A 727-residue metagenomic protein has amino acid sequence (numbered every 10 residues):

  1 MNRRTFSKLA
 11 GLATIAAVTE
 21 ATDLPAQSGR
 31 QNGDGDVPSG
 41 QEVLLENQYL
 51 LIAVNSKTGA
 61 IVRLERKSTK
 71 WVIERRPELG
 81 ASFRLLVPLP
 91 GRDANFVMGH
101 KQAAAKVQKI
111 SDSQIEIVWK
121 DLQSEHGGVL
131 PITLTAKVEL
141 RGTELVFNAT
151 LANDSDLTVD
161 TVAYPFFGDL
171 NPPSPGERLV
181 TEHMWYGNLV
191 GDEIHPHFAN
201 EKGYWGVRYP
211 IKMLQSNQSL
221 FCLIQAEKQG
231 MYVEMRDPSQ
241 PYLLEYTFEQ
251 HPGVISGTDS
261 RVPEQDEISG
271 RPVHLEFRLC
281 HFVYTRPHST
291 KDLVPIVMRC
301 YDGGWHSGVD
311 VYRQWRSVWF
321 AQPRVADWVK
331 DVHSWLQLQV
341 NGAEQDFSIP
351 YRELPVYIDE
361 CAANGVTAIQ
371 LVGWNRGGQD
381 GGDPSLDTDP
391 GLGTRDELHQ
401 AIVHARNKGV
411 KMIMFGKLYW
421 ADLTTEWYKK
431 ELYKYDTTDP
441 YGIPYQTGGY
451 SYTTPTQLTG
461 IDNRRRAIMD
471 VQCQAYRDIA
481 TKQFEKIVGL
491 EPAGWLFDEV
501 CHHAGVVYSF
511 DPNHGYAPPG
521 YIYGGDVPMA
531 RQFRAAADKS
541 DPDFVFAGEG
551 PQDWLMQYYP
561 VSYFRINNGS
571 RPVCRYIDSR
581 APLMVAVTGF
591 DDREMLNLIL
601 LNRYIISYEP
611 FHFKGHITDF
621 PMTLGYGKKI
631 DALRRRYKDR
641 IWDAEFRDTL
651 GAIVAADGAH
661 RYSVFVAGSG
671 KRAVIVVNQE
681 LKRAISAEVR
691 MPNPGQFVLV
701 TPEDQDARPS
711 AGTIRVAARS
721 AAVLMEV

Functional and structural regions predicted by a protein language model:
T5-P25: N-terminal export signals
D34-E46, L50-L51, W71-I110, Q114-S124 (+4 more regions): Polysaccharide-binding surfaces and accessory modules of carbohydrate-active proteins
L44-E46, R208-W328: Beta-strand-rich recognition/accessory modules
G59, H288-S289, L293, G525-E703: Active-site-proximal substrate-binding groove within the catalytic cores of carbohydrate-active enzymes
N341-D436, D478-I479, G524-R531: Aromatic- and glycine-enriched glycan-recognition loops and surfaces that form the carbohydrate-binding subsites
M414, L418-K486: Active-site-adjacent "subsite" loops/lids of carbohydrate-active enzymes
I468-M556: Active-site neighborhood of glycoside hydrolase catalytic domains
S710-V727: C-terminal beta-strand-rich structural cap/linker in extracellular carbohydrate-active enzymes
